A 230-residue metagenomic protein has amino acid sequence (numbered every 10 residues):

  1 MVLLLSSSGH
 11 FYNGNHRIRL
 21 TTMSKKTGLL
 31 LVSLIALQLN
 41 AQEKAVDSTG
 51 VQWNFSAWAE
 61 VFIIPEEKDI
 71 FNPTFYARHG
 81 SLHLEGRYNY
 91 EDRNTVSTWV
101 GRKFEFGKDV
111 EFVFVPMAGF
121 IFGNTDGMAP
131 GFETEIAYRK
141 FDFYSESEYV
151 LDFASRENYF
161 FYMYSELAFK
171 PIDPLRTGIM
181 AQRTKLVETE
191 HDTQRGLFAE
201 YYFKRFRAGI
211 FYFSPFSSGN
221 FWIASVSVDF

Functional and structural regions predicted by a protein language model:
M1-V51, F230: Cleavable N-terminal export/targeting peptides
K25-L29, R102, L167: Extended hydrophobic/aromatic-rich secondary-structure runs
Q42-N89: Short glycine/proline- and aromatic-enriched beta-strand/turn motifs that initiate or cap beta-hairpins
W53-S56, K68, S81, D92-T95 (+2 more regions): Outer-membrane beta-barrel transmembrane domain signature
P73, G86-Y88, T98-V100, L197-A199: Long, contiguous hydrophobic alpha-helical segments, chiefly transmembrane helices and signal peptides
G86-Y88, A118, Y212: Short beta-strand segments that buttress and anchor functional surface loops
V96-F104, V110-G119: Glycine/small-residue-rich loop that forms an oxyanion/phosphate-binding "nest" at active or ligand-binding sites
